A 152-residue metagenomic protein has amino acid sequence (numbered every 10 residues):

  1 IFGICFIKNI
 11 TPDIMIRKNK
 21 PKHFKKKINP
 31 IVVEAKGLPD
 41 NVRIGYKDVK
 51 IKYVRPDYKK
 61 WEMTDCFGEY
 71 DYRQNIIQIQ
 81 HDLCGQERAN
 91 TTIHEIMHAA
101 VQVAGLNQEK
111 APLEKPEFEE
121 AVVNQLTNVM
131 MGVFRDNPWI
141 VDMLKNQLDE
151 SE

Functional and structural regions predicted by a protein language model:
I1-F2: N-terminal leader/targeting signatures
K8-N9: Polybasic, lysine-rich low-complexity intrinsically disordered segments
I16-E87, V103-E152: Metalloprotease/metallohydrolase-associated module, dominated by Zn2+-dependent proteases
N90-Q102: Active-site recognition of the HExxH zinc-binding catalytic motif
